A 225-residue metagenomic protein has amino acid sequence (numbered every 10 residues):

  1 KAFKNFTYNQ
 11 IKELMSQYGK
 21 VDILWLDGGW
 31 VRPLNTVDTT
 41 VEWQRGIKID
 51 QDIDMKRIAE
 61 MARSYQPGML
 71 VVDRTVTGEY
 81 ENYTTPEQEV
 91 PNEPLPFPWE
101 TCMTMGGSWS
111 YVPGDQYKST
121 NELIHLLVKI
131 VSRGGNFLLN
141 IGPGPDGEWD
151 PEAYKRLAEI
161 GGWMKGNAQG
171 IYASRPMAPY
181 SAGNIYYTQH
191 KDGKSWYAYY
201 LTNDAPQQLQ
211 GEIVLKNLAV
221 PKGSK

Functional and structural regions predicted by a protein language model:
K1-K225: Mature catalytic domains of secreted/periplasmic carbohydrate-active enzymes
